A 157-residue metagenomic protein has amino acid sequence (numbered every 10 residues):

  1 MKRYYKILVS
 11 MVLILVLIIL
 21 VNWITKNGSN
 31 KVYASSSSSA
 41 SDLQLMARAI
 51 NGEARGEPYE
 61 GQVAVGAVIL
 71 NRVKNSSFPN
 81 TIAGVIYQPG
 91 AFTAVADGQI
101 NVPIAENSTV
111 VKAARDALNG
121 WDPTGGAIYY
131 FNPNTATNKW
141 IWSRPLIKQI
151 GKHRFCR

Functional and structural regions predicted by a protein language model:
M1-S41, F155-R157: N-terminal secretory targeting signals
S29-R157: Bacterial extracytoplasmic/cell-wall-associated proteins, especially those involved in peptidoglycan
